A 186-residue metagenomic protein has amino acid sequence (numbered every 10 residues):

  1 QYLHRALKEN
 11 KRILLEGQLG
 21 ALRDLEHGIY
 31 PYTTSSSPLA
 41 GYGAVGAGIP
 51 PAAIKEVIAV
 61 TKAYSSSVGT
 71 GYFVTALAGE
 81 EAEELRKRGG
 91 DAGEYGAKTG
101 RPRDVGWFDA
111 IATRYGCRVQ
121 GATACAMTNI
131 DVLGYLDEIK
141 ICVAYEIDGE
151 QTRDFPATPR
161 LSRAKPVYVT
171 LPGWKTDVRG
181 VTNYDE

Functional and structural regions predicted by a protein language model:
Q1-E186: Non-transmembrane, aqueous-exposed alpha-helical and coiled segments at domain scale
